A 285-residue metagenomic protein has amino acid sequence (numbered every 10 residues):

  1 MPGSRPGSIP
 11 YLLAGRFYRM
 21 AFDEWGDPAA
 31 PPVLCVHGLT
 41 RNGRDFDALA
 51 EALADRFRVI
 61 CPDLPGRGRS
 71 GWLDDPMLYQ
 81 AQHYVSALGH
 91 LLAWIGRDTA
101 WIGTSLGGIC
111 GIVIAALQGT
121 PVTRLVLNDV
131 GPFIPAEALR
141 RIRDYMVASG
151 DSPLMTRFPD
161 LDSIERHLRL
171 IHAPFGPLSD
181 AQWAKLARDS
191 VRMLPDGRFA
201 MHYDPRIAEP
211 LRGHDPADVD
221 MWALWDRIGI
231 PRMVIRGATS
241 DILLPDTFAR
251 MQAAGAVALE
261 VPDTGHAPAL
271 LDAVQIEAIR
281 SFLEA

Functional and structural regions predicted by a protein language model:
M1-V33, D55-F57, G96-R97, V274 (+1 more regions): Alpha/beta-hydrolase fold catalytic core
G15-R16, A48, I60-G103: Active-site loop/oxyanion-hole signature of alpha/beta-hydrolase fold enzymes
D23-W72: Conserved HGGG/HGGXW glycine-rich cap/lid loop of the alpha/beta-hydrolase fold
R97-L139: Conserved hydrolase catalytic core segment
G131-P159: A catalytic-pocket lid/entrance helix-loop region that shapes and gates access to the active site across common
L161-I230: Alpha/beta-hydrolase
R227-T264: Conserved loop-alpha-helix segment in the C-terminal half of the alpha/beta-hydrolase fold that carries the catalytic
T264-V274: Catalytic histidine-centered segment of alpha/beta-hydrolase-like enzymes
